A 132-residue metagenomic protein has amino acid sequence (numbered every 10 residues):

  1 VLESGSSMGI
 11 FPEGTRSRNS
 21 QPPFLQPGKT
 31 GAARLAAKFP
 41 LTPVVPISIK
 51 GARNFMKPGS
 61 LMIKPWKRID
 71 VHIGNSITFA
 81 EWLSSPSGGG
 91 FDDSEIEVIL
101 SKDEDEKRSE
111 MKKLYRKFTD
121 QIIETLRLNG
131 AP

Functional and structural regions predicted by a protein language model:
V1-P132: Non-catalytic C-terminal accessory region of glycerolipid acyltransferases and related lyso-lipid remodeling enzymes
